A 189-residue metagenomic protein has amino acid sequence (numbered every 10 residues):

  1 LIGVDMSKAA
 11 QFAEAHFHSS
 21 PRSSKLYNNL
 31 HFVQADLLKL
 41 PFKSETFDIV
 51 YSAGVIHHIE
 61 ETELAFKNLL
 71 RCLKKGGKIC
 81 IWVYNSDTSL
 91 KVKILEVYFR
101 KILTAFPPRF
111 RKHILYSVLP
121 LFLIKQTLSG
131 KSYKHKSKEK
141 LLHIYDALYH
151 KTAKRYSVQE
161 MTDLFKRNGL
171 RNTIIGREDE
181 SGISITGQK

Functional and structural regions predicted by a protein language model:
L1-K39: Class I SAM-dependent methyltransferase SAM/SAH-binding core
L38-I49: A short acidic, Gly/Pro-enriched loop at the edge of an enzyme's catalytic core that lines a small-molecule cofactor
D48-E61: A short SAM/SAH-binding and catalytic strip from SAM-dependent methyltransferases
Y51, V92-Y98, Y133-A153: Short, glycine-/aromatic-enriched active-site segment of Class I SAM-dependent methyltransferases
E63-K75: A short glycine-rich, Lys/Arg-flanked "PGG" loop and its adjoining helix->strand segment in the class I
G76-Y84: Conserved beta-strand signature within the Rossmann-like core of class I S-adenosyl-L-methionine
L90-S132: Conserved Class I S-adenosyl-L-methionine
L141-K189: C-terminal lobe and adjacent flexible extensions of AdoMet/dcAdoMet transferase-like proteins
